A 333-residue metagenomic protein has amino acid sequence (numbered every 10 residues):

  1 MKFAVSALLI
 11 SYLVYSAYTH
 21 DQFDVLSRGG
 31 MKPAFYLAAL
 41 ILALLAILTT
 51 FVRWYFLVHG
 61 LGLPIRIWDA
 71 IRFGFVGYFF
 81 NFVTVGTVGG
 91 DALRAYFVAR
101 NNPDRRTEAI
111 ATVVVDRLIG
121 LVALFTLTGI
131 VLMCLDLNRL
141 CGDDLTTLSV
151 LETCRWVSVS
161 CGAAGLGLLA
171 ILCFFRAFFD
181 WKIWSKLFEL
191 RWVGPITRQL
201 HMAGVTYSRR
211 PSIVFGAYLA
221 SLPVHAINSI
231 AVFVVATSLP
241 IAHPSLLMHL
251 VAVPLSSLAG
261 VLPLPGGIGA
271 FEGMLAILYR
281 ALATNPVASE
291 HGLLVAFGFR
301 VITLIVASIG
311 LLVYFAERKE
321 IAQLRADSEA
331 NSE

Functional and structural regions predicted by a protein language model:
M1-F75, C134, N138-S257, V287-A288 (+2 more regions): Predominantly cytoplasmic-facing regulatory/coupling regions of multi-pass membrane proteins
H59, F82, R100, T237-S238 (+3 more regions): Transmembrane helix-loop junction
W68-R72, G90-D91, N102-D116, N285-G298: Membrane-interface alpha-helices at helix entry/exit sites of multi-pass transporters
I71-R100: Hydrophobic, aromatic-rich membrane-embedded alpha-helical segments
V76, F80-T84, A109-M133, C161-A164 (+2 more regions): Membrane-embedded alpha-helical segments of transport systems, primarily multispan ion/solute transporters
G77-G86, V251-E272: Transmembrane alpha-helix interface/packing and boundary motifs in multi-pass membrane proteins, characterized by
L93, F97, I110-V113, A123 (+1 more regions): Hydrophobic alpha-helical membrane segments of integral membrane proteins
V98-R105, L255, G273-H291: Interfacial segments of multi-pass membrane proteins
